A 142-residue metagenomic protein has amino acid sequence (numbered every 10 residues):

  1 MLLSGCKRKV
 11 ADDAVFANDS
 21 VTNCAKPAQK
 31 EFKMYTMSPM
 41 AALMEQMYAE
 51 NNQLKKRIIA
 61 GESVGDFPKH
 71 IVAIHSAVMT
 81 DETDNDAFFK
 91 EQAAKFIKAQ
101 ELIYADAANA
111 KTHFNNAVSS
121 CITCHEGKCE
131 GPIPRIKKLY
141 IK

Functional and structural regions predicted by a protein language model:
L3-G5: C-terminal motif of bacterial Sec signal peptides marking the signal peptidase cleavage site
K7, N23-A25, I122-H125: Sequence contexts marking disulfide-bonded cysteines in secreted/extracellular proteins
V10-A117, I133-K142: Extracytoplasmic c-type cytochrome modules immediately beyond a signal peptide or single-pass transmembrane anchor
A117-C129: The canonical Cys-X-X-Cys-His
